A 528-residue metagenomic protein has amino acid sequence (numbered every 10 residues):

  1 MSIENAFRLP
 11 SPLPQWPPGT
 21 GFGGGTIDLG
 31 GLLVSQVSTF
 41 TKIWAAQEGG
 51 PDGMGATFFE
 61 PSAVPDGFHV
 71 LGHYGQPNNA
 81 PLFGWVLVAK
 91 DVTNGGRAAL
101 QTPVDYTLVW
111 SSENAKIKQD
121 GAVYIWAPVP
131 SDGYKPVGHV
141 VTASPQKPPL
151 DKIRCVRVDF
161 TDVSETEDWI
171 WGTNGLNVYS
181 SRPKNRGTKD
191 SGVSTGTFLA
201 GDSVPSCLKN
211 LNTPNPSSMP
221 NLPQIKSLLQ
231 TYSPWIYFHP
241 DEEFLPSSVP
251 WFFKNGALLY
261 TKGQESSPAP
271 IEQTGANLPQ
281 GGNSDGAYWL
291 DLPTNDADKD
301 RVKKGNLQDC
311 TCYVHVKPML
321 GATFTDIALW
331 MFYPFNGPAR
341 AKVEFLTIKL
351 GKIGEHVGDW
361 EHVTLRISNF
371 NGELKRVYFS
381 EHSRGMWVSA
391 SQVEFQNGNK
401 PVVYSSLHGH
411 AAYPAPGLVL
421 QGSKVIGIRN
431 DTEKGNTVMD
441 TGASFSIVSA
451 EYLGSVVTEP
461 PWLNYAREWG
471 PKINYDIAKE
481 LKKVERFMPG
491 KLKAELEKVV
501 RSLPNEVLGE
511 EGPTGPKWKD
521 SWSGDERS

Functional and structural regions predicted by a protein language model:
S11-F58, V88-V123, K152-N177: Short, flexible domain-boundary/linker segments around small modular repeats
P12, W16-G19, T26, S203-D359 (+1 more regions): A domain-level signal for the mature, folded cores of soluble proteins
S38-W44, E48-G53, G67, Q308-C310 (+1 more regions): Eukaryotic beta-rich interaction modules
A56-T57, V123-Y124, T325-I327, E361-V363 (+1 more regions): Residue-level detector of short, conserved catalytic/binding motifs and their immediate flanks
A63, F68-L71, K118-P149: Amphipathic alpha-helical packing elements
F68-Q76, W85, Q101-D105, V137-V140: Short, surface-exposed polybasic-aromatic patches that bind anionic ligands, especially phosphate groups
T161-S217: Long terminal segments
R366-F370: Short beta-strand micro-motifs enriched in acidic
